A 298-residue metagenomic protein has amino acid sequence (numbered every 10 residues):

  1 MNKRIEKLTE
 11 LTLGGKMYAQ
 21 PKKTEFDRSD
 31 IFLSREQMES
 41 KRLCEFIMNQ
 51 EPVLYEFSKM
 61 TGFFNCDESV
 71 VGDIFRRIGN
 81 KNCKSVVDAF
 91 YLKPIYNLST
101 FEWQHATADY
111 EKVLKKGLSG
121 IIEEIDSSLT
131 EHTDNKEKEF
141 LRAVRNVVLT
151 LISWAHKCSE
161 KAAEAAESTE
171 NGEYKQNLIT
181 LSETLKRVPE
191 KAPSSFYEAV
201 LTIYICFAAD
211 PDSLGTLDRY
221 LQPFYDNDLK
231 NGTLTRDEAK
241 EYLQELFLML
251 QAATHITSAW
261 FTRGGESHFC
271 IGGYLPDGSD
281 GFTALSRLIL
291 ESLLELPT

Functional and structural regions predicted by a protein language model:
M1-A143, E173, N177-R187, K191-T298: Conserved catalytic cores of very large enzyme subunits
R142-S153: Extended non-globular scaffold/tether segments
W154-K161, Y220: Amphipathic, well-ordered alpha-helical segments in soluble domains
A165-G172: A conserved hydrophobic secondary-structure block that centers on an alpha-helix together with its immediately flanking
